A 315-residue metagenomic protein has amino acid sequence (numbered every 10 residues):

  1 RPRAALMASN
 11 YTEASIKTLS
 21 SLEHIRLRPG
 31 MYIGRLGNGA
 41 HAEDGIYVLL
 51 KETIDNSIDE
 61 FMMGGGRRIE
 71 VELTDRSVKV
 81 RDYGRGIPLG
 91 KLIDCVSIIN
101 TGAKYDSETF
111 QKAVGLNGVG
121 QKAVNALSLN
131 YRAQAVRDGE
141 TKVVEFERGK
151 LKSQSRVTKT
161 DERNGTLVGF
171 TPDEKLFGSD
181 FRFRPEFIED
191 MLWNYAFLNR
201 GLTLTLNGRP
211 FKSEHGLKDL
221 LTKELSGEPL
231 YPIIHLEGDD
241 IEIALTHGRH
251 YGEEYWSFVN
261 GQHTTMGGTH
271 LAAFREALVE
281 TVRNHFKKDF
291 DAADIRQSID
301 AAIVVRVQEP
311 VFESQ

Functional and structural regions predicted by a protein language model:
P2-I54, I58, I93-S97: Bergerat-fold GHKL ATPase/HATPase_c domain
L6-S15, R76-K91, G102-S226: GHKL-type ATPase core
T18-M31, R35, L73, K159-G169 (+2 more regions): Flexible hinge/switch segments at interdomain interfaces of large molecular machines
I25, N56, C95, V124 (+4 more regions): Residue-level signature of catalytic and energy-coupling elements of molecular machines, predominantly ATP/GTP-dependent
I33-A40, S57-E70, G102-A113, A133-A135 (+5 more regions): Active-site phosphate-binding and catalytic loops of NTP-dependent enzymes
L36-V48, M63, D82-G90, F110 (+4 more regions): Ordered, soluble secondary-structure elements with a strong preference for glycine-centered loop motifs and nearby
A40-I69, L73, G120-L127: Conserved ATP-binding N-box helix of the HATPase_c
S153-Q154, E186-E189, W193-Y195, G201-Q315: GHKL/Histidine-kinase-like ATPase module
